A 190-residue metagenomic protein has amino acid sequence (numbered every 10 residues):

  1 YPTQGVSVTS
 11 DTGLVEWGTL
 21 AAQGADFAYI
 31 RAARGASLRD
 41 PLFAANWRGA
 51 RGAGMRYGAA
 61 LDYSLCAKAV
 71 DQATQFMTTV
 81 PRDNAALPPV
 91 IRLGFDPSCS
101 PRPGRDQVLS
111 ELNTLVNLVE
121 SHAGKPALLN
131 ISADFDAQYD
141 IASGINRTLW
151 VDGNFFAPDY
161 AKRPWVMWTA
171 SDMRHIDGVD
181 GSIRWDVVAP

Functional and structural regions predicted by a protein language model:
Y1-A22, D26-H122: Substrate-binding cleft of extracellular glycoside hydrolase catalytic domains
Y1-V8, T12-G13, G144-P190: Functionally critical loop-and-helix segments that line ligand-binding/catalytic clefts of soluble enzyme domains
A36-S37, C66, D136, P158 (+1 more regions): Flexible, glycine-rich phosphate/dinucleotide-binding loops and adjacent beta-alpha linkers at cofactor/substrate
D40, G104, I131-S132, I141 (+3 more regions): Alpha-helix initiation/capping motif
Y57, P126-A127, L149: Hydrophobic anchor at the start of a short beta-strand that flanks the dinucleotide cofactor-binding loop
Q75-P97, Y139-W165: Structural recognition of alpha->loop->beta junctions
G124-A137: Aromatic-lined carbohydrate-recognition surfaces of secreted/lumenal glycan-active proteins
